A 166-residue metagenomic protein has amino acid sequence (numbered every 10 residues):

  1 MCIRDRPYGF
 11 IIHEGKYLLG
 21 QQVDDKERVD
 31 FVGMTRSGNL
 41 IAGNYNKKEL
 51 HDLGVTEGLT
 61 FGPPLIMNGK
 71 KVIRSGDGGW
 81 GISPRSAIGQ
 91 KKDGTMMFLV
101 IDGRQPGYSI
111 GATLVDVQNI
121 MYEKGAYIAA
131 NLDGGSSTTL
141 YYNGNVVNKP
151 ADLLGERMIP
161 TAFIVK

Functional and structural regions predicted by a protein language model:
M1-K166: Gly/Ser/Thr/Pro-rich low-complexity, intrinsically disordered segments
